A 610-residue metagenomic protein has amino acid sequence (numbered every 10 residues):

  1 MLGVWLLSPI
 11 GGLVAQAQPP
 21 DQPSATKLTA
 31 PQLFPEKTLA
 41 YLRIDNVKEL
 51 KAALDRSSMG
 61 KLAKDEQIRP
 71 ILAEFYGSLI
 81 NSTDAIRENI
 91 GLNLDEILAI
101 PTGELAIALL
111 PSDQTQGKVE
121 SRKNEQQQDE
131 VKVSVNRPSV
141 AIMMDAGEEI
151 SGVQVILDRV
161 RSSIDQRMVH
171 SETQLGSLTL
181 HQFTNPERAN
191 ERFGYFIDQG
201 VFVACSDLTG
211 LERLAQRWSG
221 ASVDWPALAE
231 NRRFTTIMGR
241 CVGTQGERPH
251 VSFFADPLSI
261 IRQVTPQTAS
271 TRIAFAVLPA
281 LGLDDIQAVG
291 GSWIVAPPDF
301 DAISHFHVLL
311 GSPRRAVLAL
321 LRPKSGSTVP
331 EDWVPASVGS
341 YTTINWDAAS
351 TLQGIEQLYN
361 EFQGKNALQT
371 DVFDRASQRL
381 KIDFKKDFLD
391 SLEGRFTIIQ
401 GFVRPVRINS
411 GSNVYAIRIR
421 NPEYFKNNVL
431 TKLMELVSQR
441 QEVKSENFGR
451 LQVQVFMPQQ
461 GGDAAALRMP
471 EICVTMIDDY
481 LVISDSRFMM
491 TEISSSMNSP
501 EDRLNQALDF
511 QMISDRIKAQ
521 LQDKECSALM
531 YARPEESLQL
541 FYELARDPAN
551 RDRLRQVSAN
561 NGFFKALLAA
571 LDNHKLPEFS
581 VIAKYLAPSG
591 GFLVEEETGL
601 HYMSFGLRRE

Functional and structural regions predicted by a protein language model:
M1-G11: Bacterial N-terminal signal peptides
L13-A15, T26, P31, S484-D485 (+1 more regions): Extended terminal
Q16-R188, N231-G290, V295-P298, H305-G411 (+5 more regions): Structural boundary/hinge residues at secondary-structure and domain interfaces
K51, M59, A221-S222, E423 (+1 more regions): Extracellular or lumenal secretory-pathway regions
G103-L109, G117, R192-Y195, P279 (+5 more regions): Broad, structure-driven detector of short, well-ordered beta-strand segments within folded domains
G176-E191, L451-M469: Short, Gly/Ser/Thr-enriched beta-strand-loop segments that form substrate-interacting elements of hydrolase/peptidase
N190-T265, A464-F564: A conserved glycine-rich beta-strand in the N-terminal activation segment of trypsin-fold
N413-R418, K432, Y480: Ordered core of a single globular domain
